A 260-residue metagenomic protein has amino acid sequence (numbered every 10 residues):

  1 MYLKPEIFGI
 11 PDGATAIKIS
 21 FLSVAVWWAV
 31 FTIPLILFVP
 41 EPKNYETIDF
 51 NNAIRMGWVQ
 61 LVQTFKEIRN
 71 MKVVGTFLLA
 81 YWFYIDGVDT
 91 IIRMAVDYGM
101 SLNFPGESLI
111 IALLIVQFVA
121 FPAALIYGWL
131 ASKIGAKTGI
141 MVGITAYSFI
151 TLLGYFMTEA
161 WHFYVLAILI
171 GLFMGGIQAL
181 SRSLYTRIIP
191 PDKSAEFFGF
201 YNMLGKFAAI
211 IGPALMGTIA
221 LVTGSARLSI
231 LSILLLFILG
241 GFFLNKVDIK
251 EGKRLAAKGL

Functional and structural regions predicted by a protein language model:
M1-V26, T218-F237: A membrane-interface helix-boundary motif in multi-pass transporters
T15-L22, A95-F118, V165, L228: Loop-to-transmembrane helix entry
W27-F38, L231-L260: Multi-pass alpha-helical transporter architecture, strongest for 12-TM Major Facilitator/SLC carriers used
P40-F77: Juxtamembrane intracellular "pre-TM" segments in multi-pass secondary transporters
G106-E107, P191-Y201: Loop-to-transmembrane helix entry/capping segments in MFS-fold secondary transporters and related SLC/MFSD carriers
P122-A136, A220: Helix-to-loop junctions at the C-terminal end of transmembrane segments in multipass secondary transporters
T138-L153: Structural signature of the two symmetry-related core transmembrane helices
Y155-A167: Helix-loop junctions at membrane interfaces in 12-TM secondary transporters
